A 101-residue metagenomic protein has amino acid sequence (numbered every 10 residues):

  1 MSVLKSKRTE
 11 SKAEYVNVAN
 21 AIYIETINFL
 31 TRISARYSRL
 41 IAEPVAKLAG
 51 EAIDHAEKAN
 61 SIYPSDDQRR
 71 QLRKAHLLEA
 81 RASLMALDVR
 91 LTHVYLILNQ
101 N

Functional and structural regions predicted by a protein language model:
M1-N101: Amphipathic alpha-helical assembly/interaction segments
